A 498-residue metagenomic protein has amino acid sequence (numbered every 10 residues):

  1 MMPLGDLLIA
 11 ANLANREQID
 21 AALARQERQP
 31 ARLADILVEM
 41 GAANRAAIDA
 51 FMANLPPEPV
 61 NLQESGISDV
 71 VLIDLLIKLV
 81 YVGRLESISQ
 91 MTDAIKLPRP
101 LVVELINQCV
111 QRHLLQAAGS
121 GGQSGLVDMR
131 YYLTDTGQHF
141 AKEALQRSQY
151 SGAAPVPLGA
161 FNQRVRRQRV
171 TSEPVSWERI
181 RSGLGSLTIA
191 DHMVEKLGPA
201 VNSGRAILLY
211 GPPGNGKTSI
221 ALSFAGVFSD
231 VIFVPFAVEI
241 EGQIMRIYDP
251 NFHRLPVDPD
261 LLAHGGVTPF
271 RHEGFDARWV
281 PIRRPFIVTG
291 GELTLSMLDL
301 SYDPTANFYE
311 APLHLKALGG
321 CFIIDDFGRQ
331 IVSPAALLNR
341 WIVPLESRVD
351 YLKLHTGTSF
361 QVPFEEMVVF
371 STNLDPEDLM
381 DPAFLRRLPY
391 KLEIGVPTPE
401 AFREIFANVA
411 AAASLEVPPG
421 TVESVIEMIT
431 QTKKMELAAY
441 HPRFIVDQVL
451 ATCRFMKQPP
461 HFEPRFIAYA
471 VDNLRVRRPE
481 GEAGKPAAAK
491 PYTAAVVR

Functional and structural regions predicted by a protein language model:
M1-V71, I77-K78, I95-Y131: Non-catalytic accessory regions
I67, R166-V194, L415, T432-K433: Dynamic helix-loop-helix/coil hinge segments at AAA+ ATPase domain boundaries and subdomain interfaces
V82-A94: Short acidic, hydrophobic short linear motifs in intrinsically disordered regions
P100-E173: Interdomain "pre-motor" coupling segment immediately N-terminal to P-loop NTPase/helicase cores
G185-F370: Conserved ASCE/P-loop NTPase catalytic core
V201, V446-K457: Short, amphipathic alpha-helical segments that act as regulatory/interfacial helices in nucleotide-processing proteins
E377-D381, I394-F444, F455-P460: Conserved C-terminal "switch" segment of AAA+ ATPases
E463-R498: C-terminal engagement/docking regions of AAA+ P-loop ATPases
